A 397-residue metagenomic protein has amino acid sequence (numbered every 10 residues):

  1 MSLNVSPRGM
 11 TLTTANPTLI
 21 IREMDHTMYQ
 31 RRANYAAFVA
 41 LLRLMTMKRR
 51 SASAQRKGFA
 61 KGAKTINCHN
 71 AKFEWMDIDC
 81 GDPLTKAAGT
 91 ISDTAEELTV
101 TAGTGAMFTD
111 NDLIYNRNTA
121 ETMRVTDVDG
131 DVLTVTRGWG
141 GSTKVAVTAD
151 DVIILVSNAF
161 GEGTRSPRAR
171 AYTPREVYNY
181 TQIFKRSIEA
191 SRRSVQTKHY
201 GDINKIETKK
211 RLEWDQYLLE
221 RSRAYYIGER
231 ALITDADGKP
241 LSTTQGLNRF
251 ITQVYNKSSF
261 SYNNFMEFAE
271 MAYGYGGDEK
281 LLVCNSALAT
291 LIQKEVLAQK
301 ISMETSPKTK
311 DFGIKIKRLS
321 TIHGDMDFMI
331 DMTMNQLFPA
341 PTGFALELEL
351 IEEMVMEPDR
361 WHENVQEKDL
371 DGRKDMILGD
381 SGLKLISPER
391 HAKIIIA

Functional and structural regions predicted by a protein language model:
S2-R56, H199, I203, T244-N248 (+2 more regions): Sequence/fold signature of self-assembling virion shell proteins
T18-V145: Autoprocessing Asn-cyclization modules and mimics
I21-R22, A120, T136-R193: Cys-His-centered catalytic/binding microenvironment captured across papain-like cysteine peptidases and homologous
G58, N67-M76, E162-T243, M271-L291 (+1 more regions): Long, contiguous amphipathic alpha-helices that act as assembly "spine/axial" helices in icosahedral shell and virion
S92-E96, N111, V147-I153, G163-R165 (+2 more regions): Glycine-centered loop/turn motifs
L113-N116, I154, M376: Hydrophobic beta-strand signal
N204, A236-F265: Long, internal scaffold/assembly segments composed of regular secondary structure
T252-I322, M326: Ordered core of a single globular domain
